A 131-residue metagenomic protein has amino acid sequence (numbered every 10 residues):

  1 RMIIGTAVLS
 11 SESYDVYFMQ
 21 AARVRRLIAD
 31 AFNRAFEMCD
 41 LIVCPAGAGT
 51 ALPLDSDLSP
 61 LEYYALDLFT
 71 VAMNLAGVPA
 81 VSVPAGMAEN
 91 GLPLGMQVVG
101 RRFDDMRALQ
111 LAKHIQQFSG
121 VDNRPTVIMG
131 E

Functional and structural regions predicted by a protein language model:
I3-D30, M38, L75-E131: Structural helix-boundary/capping segments
V8-L9, G47-T50: Short glycine-rich anion-binding loops that position phosphate/pyrophosphate groups of nucleotides and phosphorylated
V16-Q20, G49-T70: Short, surface-exposed loop/helix-turn segments at secondary-structure junctions that function as lids/hinges flanking
